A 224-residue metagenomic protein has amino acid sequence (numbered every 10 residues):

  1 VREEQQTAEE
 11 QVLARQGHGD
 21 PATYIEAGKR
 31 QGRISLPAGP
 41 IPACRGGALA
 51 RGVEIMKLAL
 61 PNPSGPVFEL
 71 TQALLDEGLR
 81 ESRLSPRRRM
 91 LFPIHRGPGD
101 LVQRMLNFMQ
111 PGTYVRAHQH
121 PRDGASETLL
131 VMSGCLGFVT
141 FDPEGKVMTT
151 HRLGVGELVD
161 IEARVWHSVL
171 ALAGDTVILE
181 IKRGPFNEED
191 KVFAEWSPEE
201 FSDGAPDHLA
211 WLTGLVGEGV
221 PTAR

Functional and structural regions predicted by a protein language model:
T7-A8, A14, P21-T23, A27 (+1 more regions): Short linear motifs in low-complexity or flexible loops
R51-Q103, T150-H151, D207-R224: A short, N-terminal "cap"/entry segment at the start of jelly-roll beta-barrel domains of the cupin/DSBH fold
L106-G124: Conserved short histidine dyad/triad with adjacent acidic residue
A117-H118, F138-T140, V159-I161, H167-L172 (+1 more regions): Short beta-strand His + acidic residue motifs that chelate non-heme Fe in jelly-roll/DSBH and cupin folds
G124-F141: Glycine- and acidic-residue-biased ligand/ion/polar-headgroup-sensing regions
P143-A163: Short acidic-glycine-tyrosine-enriched beta hairpin
K146, S168-R224: Double-stranded beta-helix
